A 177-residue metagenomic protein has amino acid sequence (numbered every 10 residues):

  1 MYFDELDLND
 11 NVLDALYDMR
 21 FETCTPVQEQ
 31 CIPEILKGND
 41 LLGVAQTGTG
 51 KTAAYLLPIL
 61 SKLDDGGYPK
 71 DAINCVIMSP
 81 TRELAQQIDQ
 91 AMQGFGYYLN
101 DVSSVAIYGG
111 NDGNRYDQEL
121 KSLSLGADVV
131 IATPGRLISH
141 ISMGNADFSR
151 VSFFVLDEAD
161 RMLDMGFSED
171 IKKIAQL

Functional and structural regions predicted by a protein language model:
M1-V44, D157: Conserved pre-motif I regulatory segment
E5, L13-D14, D18, Y68-S142 (+1 more regions): Conserved nucleic-acid-binding Ia/Ib motif block in the N-terminal RecA-like helicase ATPase lobe
C24-P26, P33-E34, P58, P80-R82 (+1 more regions): Proline-centered helix-kink/hinge sites
E29-L41, T52-K70, Q90-G96, I138 (+2 more regions): Walker A/P-loop NTP-binding motif
A45-T49: The conserved Walker
I59, M78, M162-M165: Methionine-biased hydrophobic packing positions in alpha-helices, especially within tandem helical repeat solenoids
I141-L177: SF2 helicase catalytic motif II
